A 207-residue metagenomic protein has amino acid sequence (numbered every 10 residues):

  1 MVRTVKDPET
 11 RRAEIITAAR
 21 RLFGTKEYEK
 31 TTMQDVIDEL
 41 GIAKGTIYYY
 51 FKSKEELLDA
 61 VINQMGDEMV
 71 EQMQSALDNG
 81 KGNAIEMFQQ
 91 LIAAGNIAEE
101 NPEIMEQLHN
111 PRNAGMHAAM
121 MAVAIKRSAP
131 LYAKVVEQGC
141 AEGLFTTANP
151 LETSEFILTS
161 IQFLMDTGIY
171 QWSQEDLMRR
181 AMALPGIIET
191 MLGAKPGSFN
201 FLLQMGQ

Functional and structural regions predicted by a protein language model:
M1-K26, K30-I42, E55-D59: Basic, helix-initiating cap at the start of DNA-binding domains
M1-V2, P130, K134-A141, S160 (+1 more regions): C-terminal peripheral helix-coil segments that are non-catalytic and often amphipathic
E14, A60, E71-I104, S154-I157 (+1 more regions): Hydrophobic alpha-helical connector segments
G45: Key DNA-contact positions within bacterial/archaeal DNA-binding proteins
Y48-F51, E55: A short His-aromatic
N63-M69: Short, basic, alpha-helical segments at the C-terminal edge of helix-turn-helix-like DNA-binding modules
I85-E86, M120-A124, C140-F156, E175-R179 (+1 more regions): All-alpha amphipathic helical-bundle segments outside canonical DNA-binding/catalytic cores that form hydrophobic
E100-L144, L151: Short secondary-structure transition hinges
